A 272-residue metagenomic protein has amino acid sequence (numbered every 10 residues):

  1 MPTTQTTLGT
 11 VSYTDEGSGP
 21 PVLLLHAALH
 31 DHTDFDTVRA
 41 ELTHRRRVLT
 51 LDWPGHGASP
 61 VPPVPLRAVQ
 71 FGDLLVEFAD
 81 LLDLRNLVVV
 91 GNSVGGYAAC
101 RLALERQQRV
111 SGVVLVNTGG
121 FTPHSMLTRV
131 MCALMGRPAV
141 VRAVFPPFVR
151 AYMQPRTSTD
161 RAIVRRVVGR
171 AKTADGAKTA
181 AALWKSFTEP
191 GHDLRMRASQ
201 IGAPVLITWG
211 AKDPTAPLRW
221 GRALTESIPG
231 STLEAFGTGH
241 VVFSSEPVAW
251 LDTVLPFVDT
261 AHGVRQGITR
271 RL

Functional and structural regions predicted by a protein language model:
T14-A58: Conserved HGGG/HGGXW glycine-rich cap/lid loop of the alpha/beta-hydrolase fold
L49-V90: Active-site loop/oxyanion-hole signature of alpha/beta-hydrolase fold enzymes
G91, G95, A99: Gly/Ala-rich beta-loop-alpha elbow adjacent to hydrolase catalytic centers
C100, L104, S111-V140: Flexible "cap/lid" loop of the alpha/beta hydrolase fold
M126, R142-Q200: Conserved alpha/beta-hydrolase catalytic His-Asp/Glu region
I201, I207-W209: Short beta-strand/loop motif that positions the catalytic acidic residue of the alpha/beta-hydrolase fold
A211-A216, V241: Acidic catalytic loop of the alpha/beta-hydrolase fold
T238-L251: Catalytic histidine-centered segment of alpha/beta-hydrolase-like enzymes
